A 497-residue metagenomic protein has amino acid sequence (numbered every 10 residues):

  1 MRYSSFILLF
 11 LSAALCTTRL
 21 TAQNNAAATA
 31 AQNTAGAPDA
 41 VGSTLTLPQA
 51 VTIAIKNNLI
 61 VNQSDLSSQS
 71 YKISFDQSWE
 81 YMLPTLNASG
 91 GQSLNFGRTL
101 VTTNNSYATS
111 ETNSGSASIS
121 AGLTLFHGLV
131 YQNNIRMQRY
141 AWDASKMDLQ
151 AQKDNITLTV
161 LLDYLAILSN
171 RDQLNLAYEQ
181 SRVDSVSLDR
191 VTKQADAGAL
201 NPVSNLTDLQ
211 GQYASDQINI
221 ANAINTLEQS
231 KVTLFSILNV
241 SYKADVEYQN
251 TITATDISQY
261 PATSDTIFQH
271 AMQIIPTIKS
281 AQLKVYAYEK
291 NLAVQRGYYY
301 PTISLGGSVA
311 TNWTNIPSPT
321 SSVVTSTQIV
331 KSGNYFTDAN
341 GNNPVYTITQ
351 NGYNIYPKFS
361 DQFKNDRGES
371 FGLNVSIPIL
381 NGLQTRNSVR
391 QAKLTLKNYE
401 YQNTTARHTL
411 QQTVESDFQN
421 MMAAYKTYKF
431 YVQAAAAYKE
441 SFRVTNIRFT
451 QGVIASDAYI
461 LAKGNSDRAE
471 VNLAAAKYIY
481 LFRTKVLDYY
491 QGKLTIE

Functional and structural regions predicted by a protein language model:
I7, A22-A40, T320-T325, N472-E497: Acidic, low-complexity, intrinsically disordered peripheral segments
I7-A14: Bacterial N-terminal signal peptides
A22-G91, G97, R171, L200-V203 (+4 more regions): Bacterial Sec-pathway N-terminal export signals of envelope proteins
A31-S43, S89-L123, T251-Q259, G306-I377: Small/polar, glycine/serine/threonine/aspartate-rich low-complexity segments that form flexible
V51-I55, L206, Q210, V240-I355 (+1 more regions): Amphipathic alpha-helical coiled-coil scaffold segments and their short linker/junction regions
N62-L66, W79, L125-K153, S204 (+6 more regions): Sec/SRP-type N-terminal targeting helices
N155-Q273, N420, A424, V444 (+2 more regions): Periplasmic alpha-helical coiled-coil/stalk elements that build and connect Gram-negative outer-membrane
D189, S215-V240, V432-K493: Short segments within alpha-helical structural elements
